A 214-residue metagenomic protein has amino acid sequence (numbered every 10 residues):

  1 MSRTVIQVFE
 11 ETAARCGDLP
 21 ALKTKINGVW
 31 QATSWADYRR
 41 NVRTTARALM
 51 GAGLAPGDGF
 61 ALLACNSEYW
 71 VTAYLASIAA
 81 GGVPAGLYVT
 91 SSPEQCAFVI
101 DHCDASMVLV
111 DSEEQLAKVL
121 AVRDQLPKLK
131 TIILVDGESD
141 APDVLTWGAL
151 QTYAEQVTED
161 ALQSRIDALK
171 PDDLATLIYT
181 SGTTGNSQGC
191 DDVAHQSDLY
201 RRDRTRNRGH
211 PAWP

Functional and structural regions predicted by a protein language model:
V8-T33, V135-P142: AMP-dependent adenylate-forming
F9, G51-A52, A79-T152: Structural core segment of the AMP-binding/adenylate-forming
G17-P20, L134, S139, Q151 (+3 more regions): Conserved pre-ATP/AMP-binding loop-to-beta segment of ANL
L22-L75, S92-A97, T146-A154, A194: Conserved AMP-binding/adenylate-forming core of the ANL superfamily
A32-A36, A175-L199: Conserved AMP-binding A3 loop
R39-T44, P171, C190-P211: Conserved structural elements of the adenylate-forming
F60, S77, V108, L174 (+1 more regions): Conserved S/T- and glycine-rich ATP-binding loop of Class I adenylate-forming
A64-N66, S112, D173: Helix N-cap/beta->alpha junction signal
